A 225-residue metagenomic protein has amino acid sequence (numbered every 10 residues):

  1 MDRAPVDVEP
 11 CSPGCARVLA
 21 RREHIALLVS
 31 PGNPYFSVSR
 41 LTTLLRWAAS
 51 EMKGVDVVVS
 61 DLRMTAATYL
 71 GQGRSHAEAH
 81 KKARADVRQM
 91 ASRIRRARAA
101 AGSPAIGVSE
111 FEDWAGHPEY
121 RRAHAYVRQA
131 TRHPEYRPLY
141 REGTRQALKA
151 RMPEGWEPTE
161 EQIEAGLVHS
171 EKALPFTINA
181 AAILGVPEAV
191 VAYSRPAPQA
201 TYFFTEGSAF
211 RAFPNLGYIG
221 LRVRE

Functional and structural regions predicted by a protein language model:
M1-E225: Compositional signal for N-terminal targeting/processing segments
